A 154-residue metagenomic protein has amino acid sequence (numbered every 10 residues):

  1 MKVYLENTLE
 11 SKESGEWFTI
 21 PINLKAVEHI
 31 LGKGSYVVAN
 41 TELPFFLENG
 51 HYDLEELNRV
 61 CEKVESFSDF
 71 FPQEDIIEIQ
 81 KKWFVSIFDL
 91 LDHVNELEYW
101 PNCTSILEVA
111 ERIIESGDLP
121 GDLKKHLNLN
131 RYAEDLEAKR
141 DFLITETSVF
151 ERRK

Functional and structural regions predicted by a protein language model:
M1, G32, E137-A138: A short, compositionally biased
M1-A26, S148-K154: Short, extreme N-terminal segment that most often corresponds to the first beta-strand
E6, E111-K154: Acidic, proline/glycine-rich low-complexity IDRs
K12, E78, V94-N95, L127 (+2 more regions): Alpha-helical structural elements
L24-D89: Structured domain cores in non-transmembrane regions
N58-E65, N95-W100, I144-S148: Short, Lys/Arg-enriched charge-dense amphipathic segments
Q80-G117, D122, R153: Extracytoplasmic/secretory-pathway segments with low complexity and glycosylation-like composition
